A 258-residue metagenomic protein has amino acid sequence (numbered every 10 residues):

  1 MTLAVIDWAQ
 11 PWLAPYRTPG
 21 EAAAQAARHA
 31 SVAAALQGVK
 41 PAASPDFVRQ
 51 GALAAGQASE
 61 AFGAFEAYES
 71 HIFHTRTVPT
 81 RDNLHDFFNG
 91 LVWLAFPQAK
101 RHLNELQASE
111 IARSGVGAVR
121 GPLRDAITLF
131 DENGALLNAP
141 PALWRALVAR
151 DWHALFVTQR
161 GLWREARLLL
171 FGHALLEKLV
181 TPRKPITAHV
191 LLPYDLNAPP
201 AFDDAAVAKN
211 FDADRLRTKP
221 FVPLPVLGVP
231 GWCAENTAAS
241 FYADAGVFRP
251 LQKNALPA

Functional and structural regions predicted by a protein language model:
M1-S44: N-terminal ordered "arm"
T2, A22-A30, V78-H85, R120 (+1 more regions): Generic detection of long, well-ordered alpha-helical segments
A35-K40, V92-A95, N210-R215: Hydrophobic, Leu/Ile/Phe/Ala-enriched alpha-helical segments that form helix-helix packing faces
P41-F96: Long, hydrophobic/aromatic-enriched structural stretches that serve as scaffold segments
A64-S70, K100-N104, R124-I127: Eukaryotic complex-assembly regions enriched in large gene-expression and RNA-handling proteins
R81, W93-A108, A139: Short, solvent-exposed secondary-structure capping/transition elements
S109-A258: A contiguous, surface-oriented mixed alpha/beta subdomain in the mid-to-C-terminal portion of proteins that forms
